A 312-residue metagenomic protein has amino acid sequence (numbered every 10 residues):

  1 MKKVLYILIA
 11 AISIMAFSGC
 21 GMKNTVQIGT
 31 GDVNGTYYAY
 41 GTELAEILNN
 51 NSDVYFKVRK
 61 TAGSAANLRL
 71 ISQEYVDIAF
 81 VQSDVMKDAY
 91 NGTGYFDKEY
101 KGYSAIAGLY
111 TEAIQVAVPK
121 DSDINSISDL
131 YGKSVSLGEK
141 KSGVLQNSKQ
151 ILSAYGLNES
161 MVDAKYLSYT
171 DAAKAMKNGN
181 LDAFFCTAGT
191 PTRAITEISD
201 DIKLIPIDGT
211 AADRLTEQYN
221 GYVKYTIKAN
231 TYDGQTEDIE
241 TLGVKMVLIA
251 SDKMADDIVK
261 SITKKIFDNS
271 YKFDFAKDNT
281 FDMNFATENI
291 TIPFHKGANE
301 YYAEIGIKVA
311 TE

Functional and structural regions predicted by a protein language model:
M1-L5: Positively charged n-region of N-terminal signal peptides that target proteins for export
A16-G19: C-terminal motif of bacterial Sec signal peptides marking the signal peptidase cleavage site
K23-F56, T111-N178, E288, I292-G297: Bilobed "Venus flytrap"/periplasmic-binding protein-like clamshell domains and structurally analogous long
T36-S72, I78, Q235-T236: Extracytoplasmic small-molecule ligand-binding "clamshell" domains of the periplasmic binding protein/Venus flytrap
Y40, L167, D171-A173, K177-N178 (+4 more regions): An extracytoplasmic/periplasmic, membrane-proximal ligand-sensing/linker region
Q73-Y110, D121: Acidic, polar ligand-binding/catalytic clefts
S83-V85, T93-Y95, S122, E159-L248: Pocket-lining segment of extracytoplasmic ligand-binding domains
K133-Q150, G221-P293: Ligand-binding clefts/hinges and TM-proximal coupling segments of bilobed small-molecule sensing domains
